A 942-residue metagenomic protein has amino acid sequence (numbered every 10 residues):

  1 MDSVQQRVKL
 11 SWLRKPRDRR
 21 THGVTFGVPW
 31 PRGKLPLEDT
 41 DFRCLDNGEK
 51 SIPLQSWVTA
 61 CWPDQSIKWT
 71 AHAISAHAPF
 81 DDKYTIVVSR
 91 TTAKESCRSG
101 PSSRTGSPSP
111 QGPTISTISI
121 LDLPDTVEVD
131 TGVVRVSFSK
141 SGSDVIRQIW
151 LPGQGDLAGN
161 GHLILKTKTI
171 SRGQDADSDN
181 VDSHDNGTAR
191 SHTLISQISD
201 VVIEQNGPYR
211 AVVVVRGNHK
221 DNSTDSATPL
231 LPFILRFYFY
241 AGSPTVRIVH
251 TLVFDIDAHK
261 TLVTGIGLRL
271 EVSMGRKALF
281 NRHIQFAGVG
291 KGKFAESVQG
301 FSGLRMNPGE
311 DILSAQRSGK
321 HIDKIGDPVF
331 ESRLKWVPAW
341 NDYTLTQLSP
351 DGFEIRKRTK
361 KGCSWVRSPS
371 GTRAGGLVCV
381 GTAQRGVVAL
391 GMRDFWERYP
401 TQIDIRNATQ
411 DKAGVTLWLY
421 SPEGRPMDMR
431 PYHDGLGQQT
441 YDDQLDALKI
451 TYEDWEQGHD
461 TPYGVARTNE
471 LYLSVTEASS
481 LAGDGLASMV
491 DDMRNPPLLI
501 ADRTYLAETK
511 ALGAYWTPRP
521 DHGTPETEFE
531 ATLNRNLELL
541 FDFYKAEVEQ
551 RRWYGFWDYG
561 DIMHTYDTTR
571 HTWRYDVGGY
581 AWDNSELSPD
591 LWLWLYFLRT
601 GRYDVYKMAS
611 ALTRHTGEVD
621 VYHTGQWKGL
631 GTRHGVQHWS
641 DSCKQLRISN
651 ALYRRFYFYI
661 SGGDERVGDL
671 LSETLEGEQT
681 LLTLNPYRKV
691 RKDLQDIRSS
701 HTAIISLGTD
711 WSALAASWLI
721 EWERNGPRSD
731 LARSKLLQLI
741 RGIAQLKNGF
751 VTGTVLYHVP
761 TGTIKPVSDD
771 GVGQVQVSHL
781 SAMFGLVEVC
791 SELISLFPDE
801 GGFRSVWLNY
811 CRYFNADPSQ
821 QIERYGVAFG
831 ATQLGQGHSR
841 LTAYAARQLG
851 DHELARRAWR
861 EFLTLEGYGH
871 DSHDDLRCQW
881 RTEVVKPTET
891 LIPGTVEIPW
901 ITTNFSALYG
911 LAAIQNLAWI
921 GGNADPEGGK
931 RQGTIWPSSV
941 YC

Functional and structural regions predicted by a protein language model:
D2-D18, R247-D255: Short beta-strand elements of extracellular/lumenal beta-sandwich folds
V8, I52-Q55, Y515-W516, L540-G578 (+5 more regions): Glycine- and aromatic-rich loop/turn segments at beta-sheet edges
S11-T40, S139, H259-S273: Surface-exposed beta-strand/loop patches in extracellular or lumenal glycoproteins
C44-T70, Q438-L448: Solvent-exposed beta-strand/loop surfaces of large extracellular or lumenal domains
I67, P124-S480, D484-A501, Y559-D561 (+3 more regions): Beta-strand/loop-rich accessory regions of lumenal/periplasmic or secreted enzymes, predominantly carbohydrate-active
K68-A93, W455: Intrinsically disordered, low-complexity Pro/Gly/Ser/Thr-rich segments with frequent PxxP/GP/PP motifs and embedded
S370-R385, M392-D394, R406, A413-V415 (+8 more regions): Substrate-binding groove/exosite segments of carbohydrate-active enzymes
G483-P496, A716, I720-C942: Terminal, non-catalytic domain-edge segments
